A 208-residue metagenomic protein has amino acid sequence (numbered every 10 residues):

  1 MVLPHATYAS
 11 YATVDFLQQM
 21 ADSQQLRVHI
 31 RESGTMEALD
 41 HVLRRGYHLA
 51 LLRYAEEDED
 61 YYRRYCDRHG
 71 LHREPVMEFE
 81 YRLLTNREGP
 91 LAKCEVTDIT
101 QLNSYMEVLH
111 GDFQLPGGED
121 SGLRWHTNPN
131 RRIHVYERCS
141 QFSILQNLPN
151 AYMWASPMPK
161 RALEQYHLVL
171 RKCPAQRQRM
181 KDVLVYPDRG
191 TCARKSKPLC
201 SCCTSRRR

Functional and structural regions predicted by a protein language model:
M1-M36, D40: N-terminal winged-helix
M1-P4, A50, L84, V108 (+1 more regions): Short, well-ordered beta-strand segments
S10-F16, E59, D98-T127: Secondary-structure junction motif
G34-T35, L51-D58, N86-R87, E137 (+2 more regions): Beta->alpha turn/N-cap motifs
L43-G46, F113-L170: Hydrophobic hinge/microswitch elements
Y65-V108: Flexible hinge/capping segments at coil-to-helix
D67-E78, S156, Q165-R179, D188: Short beta-strand->loop
V169-R208: A late-sequence structural motif
